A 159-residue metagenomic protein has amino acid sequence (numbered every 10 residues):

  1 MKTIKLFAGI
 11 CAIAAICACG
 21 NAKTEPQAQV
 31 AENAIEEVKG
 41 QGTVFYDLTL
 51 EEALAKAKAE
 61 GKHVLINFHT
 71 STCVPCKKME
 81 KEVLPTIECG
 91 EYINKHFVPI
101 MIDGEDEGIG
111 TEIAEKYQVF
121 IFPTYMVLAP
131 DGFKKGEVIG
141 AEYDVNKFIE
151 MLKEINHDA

Functional and structural regions predicted by a protein language model:
M1-A8: Bacterial N-terminal signal peptides that target proteins for export
A15-A18: C-terminal motif of bacterial Sec signal peptides marking the signal peptidase cleavage site
G20-A22: Bacterial signal peptide processing site
V44-D47, T86-G108: Thiol-based oxidoreductase modules, predominantly thioredoxin-like and allied folds used for disulfide exchange
F45-K62: A short beta-strand-turn-helix
A59-S71: Short active-site neighborhood of thiol/selenol oxidoreductases, capturing the structured segment around
T70-L84: Conserved redox-active cysteine motifs that mediate thiol-disulfide chemistry, especially di-cysteine Cys-X(1-2)-Cys
F120-A159: Non-catalytic, surface beta->alpha helical segment in thiol-disulfide oxidoreductase systems
